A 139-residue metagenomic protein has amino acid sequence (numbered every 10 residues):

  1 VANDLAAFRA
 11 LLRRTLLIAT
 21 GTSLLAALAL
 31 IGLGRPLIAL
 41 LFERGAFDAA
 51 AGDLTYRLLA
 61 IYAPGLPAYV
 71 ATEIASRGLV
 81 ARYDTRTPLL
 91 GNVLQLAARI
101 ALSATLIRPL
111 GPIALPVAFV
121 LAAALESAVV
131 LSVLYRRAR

Functional and structural regions predicted by a protein language model:
V1-R139: Membrane-embedded alpha-helical bundles of multi-pass transporters/translocases, especially carrier/permease families
